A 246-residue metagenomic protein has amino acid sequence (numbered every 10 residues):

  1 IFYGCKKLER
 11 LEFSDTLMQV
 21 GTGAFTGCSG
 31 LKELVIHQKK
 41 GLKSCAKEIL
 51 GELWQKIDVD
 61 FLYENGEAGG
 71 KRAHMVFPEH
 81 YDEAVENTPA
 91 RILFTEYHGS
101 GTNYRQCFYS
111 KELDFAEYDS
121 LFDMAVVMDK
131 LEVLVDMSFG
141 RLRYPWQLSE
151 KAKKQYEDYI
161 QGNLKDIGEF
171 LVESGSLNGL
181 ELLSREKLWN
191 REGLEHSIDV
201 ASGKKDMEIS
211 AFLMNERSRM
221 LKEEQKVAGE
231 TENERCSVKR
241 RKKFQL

Functional and structural regions predicted by a protein language model:
K6-Q19, S29-C45, W54-S138, E157-S174 (+2 more regions): Structural signature of tandem-repeat unit edges
F139-Y156, N178-L180: Repeat-mediated protein-protein interaction surfaces in helical alpha-solenoids
L180-E186: Amphipathic, non-membrane alpha-helical rod segments
K187, D199-L246: Charge-dense, extended regions
